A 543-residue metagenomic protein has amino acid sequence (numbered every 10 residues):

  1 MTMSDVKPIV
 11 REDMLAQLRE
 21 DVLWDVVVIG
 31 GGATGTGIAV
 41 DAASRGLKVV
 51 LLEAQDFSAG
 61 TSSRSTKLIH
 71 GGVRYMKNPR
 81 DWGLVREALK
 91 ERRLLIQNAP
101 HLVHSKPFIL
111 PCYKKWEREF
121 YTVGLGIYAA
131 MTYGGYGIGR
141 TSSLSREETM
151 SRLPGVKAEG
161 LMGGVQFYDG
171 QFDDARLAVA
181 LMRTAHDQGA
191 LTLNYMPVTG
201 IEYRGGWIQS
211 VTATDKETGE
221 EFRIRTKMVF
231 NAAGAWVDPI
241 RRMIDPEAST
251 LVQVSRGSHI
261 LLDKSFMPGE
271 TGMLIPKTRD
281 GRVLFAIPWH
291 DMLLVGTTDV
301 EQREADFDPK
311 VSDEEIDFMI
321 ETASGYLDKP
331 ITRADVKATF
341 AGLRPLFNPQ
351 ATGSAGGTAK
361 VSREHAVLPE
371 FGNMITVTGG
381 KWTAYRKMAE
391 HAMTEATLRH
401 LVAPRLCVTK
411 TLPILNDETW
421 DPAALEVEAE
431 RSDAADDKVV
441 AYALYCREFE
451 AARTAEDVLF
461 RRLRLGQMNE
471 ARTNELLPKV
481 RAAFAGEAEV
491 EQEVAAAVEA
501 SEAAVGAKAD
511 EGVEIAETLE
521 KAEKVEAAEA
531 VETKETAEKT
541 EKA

Functional and structural regions predicted by a protein language model:
M1-V26, D41-R45: Extreme N-terminal leader/targeting segments of oxidoreductases
V22-W24, T218-M228: Core beta-strand elements of the Rossmann-like FAD/NAD(P) dinucleotide-binding domain in flavoenzyme oxidoreductases
I29, I224-G234: Short hydrophobic core segments
A43-R64: Glycine-rich FAD pyrophosphate-binding loop
K67-R152, L284: Dinucleotide-binding Rossmann-like beta1-alpha1 core, especially the glycine-rich loop that anchors the ADP
C112-Q188, L193, I201-W207, H290 (+4 more regions): Flavin (FAD/FMN) cofactor-binding and adjacent substrate-gating region of FAD-dependent oxidoreductase domains
R176, T184, E247-L294, E301-V427 (+2 more regions): C-terminal catalytic lobe of FAD-dependent flavoproteins
N231-P246: Flavin (primarily FAD) binding-site architecture
